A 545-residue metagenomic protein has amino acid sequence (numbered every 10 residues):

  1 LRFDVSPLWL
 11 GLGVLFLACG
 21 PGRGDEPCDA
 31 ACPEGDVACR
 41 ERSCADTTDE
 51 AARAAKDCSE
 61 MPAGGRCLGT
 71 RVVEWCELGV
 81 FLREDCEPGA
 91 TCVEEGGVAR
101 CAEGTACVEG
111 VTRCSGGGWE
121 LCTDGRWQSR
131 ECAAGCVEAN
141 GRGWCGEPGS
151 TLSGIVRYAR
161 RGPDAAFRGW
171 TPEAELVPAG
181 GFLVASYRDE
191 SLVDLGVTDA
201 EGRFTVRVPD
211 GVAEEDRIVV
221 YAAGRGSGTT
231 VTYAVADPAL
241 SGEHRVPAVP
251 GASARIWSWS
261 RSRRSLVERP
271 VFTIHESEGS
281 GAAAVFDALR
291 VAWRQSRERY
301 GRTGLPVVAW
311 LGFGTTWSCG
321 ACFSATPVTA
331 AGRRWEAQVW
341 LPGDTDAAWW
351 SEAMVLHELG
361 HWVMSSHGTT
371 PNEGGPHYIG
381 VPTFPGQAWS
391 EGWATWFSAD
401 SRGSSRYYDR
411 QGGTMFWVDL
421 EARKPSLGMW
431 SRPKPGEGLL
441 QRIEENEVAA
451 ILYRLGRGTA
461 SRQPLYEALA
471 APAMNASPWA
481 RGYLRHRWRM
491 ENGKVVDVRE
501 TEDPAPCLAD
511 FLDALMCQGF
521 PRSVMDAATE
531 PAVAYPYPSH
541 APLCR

Functional and structural regions predicted by a protein language model:
G24-P148: Cysteine-rich, disulfide-bonded extracellular modules and peptides in secreted proteins and receptor ectodomains
A159-D189: Short, ordered, surface-exposed loop/turn motifs in non-cytosolic proteins
Y187-R207: Short, acidic Ser/Thr/Gly-rich low-complexity loop/linker segments typical of extracellular and cell-surface proteins
R207-P209, T273-V308: Zn2+-dependent metallopeptidase catalytic core
L311-Q338, W349-W350: Catalytic zinc-binding patch centered on the HExxH motif and its immediate surroundings that defines zinc-dependent
V339-V355: Short pre-active-site segment immediately N-terminal to the catalytic Zn-binding motif
A353-T370, E391-T395, A399: Active-site recognition of the HExxH zinc-binding catalytic motif
N372-R545: Replace "(M1/M4/M9/M12/WLM)" with "(e.g., M1/M4/M8/M9/M12/M26/WLM)" and add "not limited to" to clarify scope
